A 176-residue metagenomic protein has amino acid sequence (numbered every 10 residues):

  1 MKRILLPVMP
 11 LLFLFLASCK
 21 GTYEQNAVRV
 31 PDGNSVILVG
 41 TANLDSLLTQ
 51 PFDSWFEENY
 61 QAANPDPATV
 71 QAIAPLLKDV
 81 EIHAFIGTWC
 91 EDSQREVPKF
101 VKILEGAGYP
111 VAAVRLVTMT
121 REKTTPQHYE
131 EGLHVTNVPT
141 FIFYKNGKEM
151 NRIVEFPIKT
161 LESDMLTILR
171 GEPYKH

Functional and structural regions predicted by a protein language model:
M1-V8: Bacterial N-terminal signal peptides that target proteins for export
F15-S18: C-terminal motif of bacterial Sec signal peptides marking the signal peptidase cleavage site
Y23-L77: N-terminal leader/targeting and pre-domain segments
P75-G106: Local sequence-structure signature of Cys/Sec-based thiol-disulfide redox active-site neighborhoods
A84-T88, V111-T125: Thiol-based oxidoreductase modules, predominantly thioredoxin-like and allied folds used for disulfide exchange
E122-T136: Short Fe-S-cluster ligation motifs
N137, F143-H176: Non-catalytic, surface beta->alpha helical segment in thiol-disulfide oxidoreductase systems
